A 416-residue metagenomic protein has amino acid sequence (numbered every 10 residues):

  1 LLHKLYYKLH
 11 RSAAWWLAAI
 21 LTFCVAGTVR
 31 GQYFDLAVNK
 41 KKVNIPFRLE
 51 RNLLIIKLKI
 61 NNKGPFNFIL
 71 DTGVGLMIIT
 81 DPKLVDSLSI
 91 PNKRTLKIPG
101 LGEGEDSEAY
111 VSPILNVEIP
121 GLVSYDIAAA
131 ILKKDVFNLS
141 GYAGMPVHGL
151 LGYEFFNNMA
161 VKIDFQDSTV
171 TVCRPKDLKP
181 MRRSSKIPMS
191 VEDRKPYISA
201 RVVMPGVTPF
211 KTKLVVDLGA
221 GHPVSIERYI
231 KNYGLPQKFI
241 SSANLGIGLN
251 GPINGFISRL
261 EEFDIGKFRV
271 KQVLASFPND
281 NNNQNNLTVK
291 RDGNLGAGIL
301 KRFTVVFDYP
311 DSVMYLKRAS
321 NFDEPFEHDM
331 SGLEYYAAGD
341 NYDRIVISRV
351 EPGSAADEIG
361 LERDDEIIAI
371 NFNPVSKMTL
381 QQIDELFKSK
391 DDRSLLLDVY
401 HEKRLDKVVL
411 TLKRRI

Functional and structural regions predicted by a protein language model:
L1-D35: Bacterial Sec-dependent N-terminal signal peptides
L5, V29-I416: Pepsin/retropepsin-fold aspartyl endopeptidases
